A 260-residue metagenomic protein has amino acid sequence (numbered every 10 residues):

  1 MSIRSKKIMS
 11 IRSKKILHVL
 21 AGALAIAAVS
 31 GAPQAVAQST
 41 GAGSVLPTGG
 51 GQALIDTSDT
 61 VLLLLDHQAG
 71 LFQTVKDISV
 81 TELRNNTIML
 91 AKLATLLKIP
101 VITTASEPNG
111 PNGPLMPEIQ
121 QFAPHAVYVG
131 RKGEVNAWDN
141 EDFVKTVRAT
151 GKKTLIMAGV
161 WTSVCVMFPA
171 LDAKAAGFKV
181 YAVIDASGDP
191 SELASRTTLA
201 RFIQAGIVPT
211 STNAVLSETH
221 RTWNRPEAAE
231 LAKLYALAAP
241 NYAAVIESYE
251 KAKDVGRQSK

Functional and structural regions predicted by a protein language model:
I3-A21: Bacterial N-terminal signal peptides that target proteins for export
I26-Q34: C-terminal segment of classical bacterial N-terminal signal peptides
A37-G133, R196-I203, I207-V208, T219-K260: Active-site acidic carboxylates
G50-G51, L115-P117, W138-T146, V166-P169: Short, charged beta->alpha transition segments
T95-I102, H125-V127, A149-L155, F178-V183: Short, surface-exposed connector motifs at secondary-structure boundaries
Y128-G151: Glycine-rich oxoanion-binding loops at beta->alpha junctions
T154-T212: A contiguous pocket-lining binding segment that forms or flanks enzyme active sites
